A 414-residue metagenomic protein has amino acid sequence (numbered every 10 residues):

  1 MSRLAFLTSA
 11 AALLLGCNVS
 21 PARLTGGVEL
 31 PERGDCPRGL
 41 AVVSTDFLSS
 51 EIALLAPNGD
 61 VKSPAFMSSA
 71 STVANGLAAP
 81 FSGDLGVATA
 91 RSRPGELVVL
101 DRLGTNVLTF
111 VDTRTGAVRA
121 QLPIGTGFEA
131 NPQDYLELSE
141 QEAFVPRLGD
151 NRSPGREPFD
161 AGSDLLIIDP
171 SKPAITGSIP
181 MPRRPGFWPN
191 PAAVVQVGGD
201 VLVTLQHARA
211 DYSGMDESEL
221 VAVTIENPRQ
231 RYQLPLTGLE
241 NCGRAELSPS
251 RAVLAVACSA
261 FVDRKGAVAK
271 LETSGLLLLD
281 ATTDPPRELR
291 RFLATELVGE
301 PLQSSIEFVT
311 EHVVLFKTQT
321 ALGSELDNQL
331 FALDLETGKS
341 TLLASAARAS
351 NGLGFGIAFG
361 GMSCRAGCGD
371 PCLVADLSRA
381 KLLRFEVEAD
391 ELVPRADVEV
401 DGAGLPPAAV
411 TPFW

Functional and structural regions predicted by a protein language model:
L13-L40: Bacterial Sec-dependent N-terminal signal peptides
A22, V61-P80, A117-G125, A174-R184 (+4 more regions): A short beta-strand motif characteristic of beta-propeller blades
L30, G76-T89, F128-L136, G186-V195 (+4 more regions): Repeated scaffold domains used in trafficking and secretory/extracellular systems, primarily beta-propellers
D46-S49, L103-N106, G149-P154, A208-Y212 (+3 more regions): Short glycine/acidic-enriched loop and turn motifs that connect beta-strands
N58, D112-G116, D169-P173, T224-P228 (+3 more regions): Short loop/turn segments that connect beta-strands within beta-propeller blades
F159-P170, D216-E226, L271-A281, N328-D334: Beta-propeller blade signature
G299-T337, T341-L377: Loop/turn-rich, solvent-exposed surfaces of beta-rich toroidal or solenoidal domains
L377-L383, A389-W414: Blade-level signature of beta-propeller repeat domains, shared across WD40, Kelch, NHL, RCC1 and BNR/Asp-box propellers
